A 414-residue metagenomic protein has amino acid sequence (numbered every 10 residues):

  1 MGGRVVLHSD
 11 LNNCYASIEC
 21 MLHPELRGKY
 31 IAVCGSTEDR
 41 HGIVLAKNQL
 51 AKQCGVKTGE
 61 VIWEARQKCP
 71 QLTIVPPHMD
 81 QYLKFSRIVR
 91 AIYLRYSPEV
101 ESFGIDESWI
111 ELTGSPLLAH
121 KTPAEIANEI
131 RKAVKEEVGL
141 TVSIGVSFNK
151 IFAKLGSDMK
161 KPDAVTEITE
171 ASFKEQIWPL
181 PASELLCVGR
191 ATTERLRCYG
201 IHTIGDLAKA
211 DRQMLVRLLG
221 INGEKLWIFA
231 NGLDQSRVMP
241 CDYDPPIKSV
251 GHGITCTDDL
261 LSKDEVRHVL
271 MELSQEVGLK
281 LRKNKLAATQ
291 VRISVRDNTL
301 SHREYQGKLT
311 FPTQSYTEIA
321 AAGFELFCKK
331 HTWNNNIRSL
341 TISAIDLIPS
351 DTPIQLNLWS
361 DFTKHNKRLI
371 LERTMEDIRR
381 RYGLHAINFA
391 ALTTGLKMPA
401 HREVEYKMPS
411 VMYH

Functional and structural regions predicted by a protein language model:
M1-I228, V238-C241, L279, H365-H414: Gly/Gly-Pro- and Ser/Thr-rich, intrinsically disordered tail segments characteristic of DNA damage-repair and tolerance
H8, E184, T192-I337: DNA-contacting surface of Y-family translesion DNA polymerases
C14, T37-R40, N298-H302, L347-S350: Short, charged/polar surface micro-motifs in flexible loops or helix N-caps
K29, V142, D163, T289-V291 (+2 more regions): Change "...and in nucleic-acid phosphodiester-cleaving endonucleases..." to "...and in nucleic-acid processing enzymes
I74, S301-Y305, T352-P353: Short small-residue beta-strand/loop micro-motif enriched in glycine and branched aliphatics
F148-I151, N231-G232, A287-N298, I337-I348 (+1 more regions): A glycine-rich phosphate-binding loop feature that marks nucleotide/adenosyl-phosphate handling sites
L309-H414: Acidic, metal-coordinating catalytic segment for phosphate/diphosphate chemistry, firing primarily on the Nudix
